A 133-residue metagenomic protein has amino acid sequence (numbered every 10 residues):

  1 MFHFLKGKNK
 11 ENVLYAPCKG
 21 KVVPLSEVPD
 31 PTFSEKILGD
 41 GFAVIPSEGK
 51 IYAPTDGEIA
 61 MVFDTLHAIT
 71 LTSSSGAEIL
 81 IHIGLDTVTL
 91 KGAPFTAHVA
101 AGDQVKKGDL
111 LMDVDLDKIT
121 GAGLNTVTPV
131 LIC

Functional and structural regions predicted by a protein language model:
M1-C133: Contiguous, well-folded functional domains in the mature portion of proteins
